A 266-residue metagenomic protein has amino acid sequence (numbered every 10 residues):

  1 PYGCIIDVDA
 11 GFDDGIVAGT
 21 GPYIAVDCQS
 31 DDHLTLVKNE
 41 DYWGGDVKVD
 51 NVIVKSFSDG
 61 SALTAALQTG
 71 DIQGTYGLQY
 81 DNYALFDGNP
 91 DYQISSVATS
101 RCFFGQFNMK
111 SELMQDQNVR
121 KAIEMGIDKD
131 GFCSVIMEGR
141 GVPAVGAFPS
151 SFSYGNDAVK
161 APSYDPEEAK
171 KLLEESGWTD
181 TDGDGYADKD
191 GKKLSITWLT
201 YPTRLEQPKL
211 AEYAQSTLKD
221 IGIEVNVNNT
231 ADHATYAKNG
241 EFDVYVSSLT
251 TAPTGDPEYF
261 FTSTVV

Functional and structural regions predicted by a protein language model:
P1-V47, N51, S61, P166-E167 (+1 more regions): Gly/Pro-rich hinge or "lid" segments in bacterial periplasmic/extracellular proteins
G21-V26, L34-T35, D50-S56, K193-T203 (+2 more regions): Short, well-ordered beta-strand elements
V37, Q115-Q215: Append "and occasionally in soluble cytosolic enzymes with long acidic Gly/Pro-rich linkers
N39-L85, Q215, E224: Ligand-site clamp/hinge motif
S61-D71, G88-N89, Q117-N118, E212-I221 (+1 more regions): Short helices/loops that flank or line small-molecule/ion binding pockets
Q93-N108, V266: Periplasmic-binding protein-like
C133, D220, E224-T235, Y259-V266: Extracytoplasmic/peripheral linker and loop segments enriched in polar/acidic and small residues with frequent Thr/Pro
A234-V266: Acidic-aromatic pocket-rim loops
